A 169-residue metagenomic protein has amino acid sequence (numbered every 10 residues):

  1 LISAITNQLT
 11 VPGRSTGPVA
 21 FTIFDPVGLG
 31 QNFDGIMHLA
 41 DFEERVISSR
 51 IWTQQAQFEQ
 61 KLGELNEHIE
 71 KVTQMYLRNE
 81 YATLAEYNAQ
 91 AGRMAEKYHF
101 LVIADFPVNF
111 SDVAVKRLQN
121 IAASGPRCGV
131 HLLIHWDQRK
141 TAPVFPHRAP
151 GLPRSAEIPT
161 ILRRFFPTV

Functional and structural regions predicted by a protein language model:
L1-Y81, A91-V169: P-loop NTPase catalytic phosphate-binding loop
